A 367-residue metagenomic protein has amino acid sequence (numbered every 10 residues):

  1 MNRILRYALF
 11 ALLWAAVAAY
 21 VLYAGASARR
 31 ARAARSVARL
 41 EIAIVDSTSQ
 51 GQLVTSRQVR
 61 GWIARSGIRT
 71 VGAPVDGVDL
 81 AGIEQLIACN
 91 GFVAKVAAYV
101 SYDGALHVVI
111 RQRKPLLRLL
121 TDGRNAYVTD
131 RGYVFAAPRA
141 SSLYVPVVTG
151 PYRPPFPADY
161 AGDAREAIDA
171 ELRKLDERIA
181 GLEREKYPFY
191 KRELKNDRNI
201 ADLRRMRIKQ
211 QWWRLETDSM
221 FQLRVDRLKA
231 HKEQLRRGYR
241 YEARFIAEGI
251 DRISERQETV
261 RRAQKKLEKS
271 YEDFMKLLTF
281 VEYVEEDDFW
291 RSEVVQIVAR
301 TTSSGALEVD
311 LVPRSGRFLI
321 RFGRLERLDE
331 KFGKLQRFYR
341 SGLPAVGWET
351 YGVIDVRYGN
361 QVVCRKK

Functional and structural regions predicted by a protein language model:
M1-V45, Q52, A64-P74, V78-C89 (+1 more regions): Charged, solvent-exposed interaction patches on well-folded alpha/beta domains that mediate macromolecular contacts
S56-I63: Short, polar/charged alpha-helical segment
